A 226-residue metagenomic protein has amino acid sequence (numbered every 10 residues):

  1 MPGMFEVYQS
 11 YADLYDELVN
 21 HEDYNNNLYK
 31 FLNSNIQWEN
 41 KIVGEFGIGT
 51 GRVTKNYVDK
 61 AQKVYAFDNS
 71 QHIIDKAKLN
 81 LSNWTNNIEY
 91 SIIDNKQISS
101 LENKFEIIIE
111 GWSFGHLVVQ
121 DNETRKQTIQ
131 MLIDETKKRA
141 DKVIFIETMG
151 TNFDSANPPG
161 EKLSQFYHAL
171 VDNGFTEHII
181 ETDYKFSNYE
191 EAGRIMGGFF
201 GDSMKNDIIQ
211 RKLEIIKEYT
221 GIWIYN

Functional and structural regions predicted by a protein language model:
M1-E39: Conserved class I S-adenosyl-L-methionine
G44, T50-Q97: Class I SAM-dependent methyltransferase SAM/SAH-binding core
T50, H178-N226: Conserved Class I S-adenosyl-L-methionine
I98-N103: Short amphipathic alpha-helix with an adjacent loop that forms part of the alpha/beta core around
I109: A conserved beta-strand element that flanks and buttresses the S-adenosyl-L-methionine
W112-H116, E147: Short catalytic micro-motifs in class I SAM-dependent methyltransferases
L117-D134: A short, conserved alpha-helix within the catalytic core of class I
K142-A169: Conserved class I S-adenosyl-L-methionine
